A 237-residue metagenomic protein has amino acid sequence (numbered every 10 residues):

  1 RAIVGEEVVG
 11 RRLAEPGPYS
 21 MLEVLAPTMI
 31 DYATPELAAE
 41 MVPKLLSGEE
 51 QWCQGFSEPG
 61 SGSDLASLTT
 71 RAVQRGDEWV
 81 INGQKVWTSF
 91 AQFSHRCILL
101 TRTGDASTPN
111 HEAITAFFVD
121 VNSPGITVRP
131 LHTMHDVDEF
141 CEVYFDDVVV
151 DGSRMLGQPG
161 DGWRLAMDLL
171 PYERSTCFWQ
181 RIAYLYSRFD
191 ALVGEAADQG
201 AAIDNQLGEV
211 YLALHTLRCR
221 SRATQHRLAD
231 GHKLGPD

Functional and structural regions predicted by a protein language model:
R1-G48, F90-R96, L228, H232 (+1 more regions): Internal helix-loop-helix
V4-V9, T101-R102, V119-S123, D147-V150: Short Ser/Thr-interspersed hydrophobic loop/turn segments at strand-loop and sheet-helix junctions that line or gate
Y19, G60-S63, W87-F90, S107-T108 (+1 more regions): Short Gly/Pro-enriched turn/cap motifs at secondary-structure boundaries
T34, F117, F145: Residue-level signal for inorganic ion chemistry
G48-F56, L99-L100: A short, Trp-centered hydrophobic/proline-enriched beta-strand micro-motif
T70-V73: A structural signal for short hydrophobic beta-strand segments in well-ordered beta-sheet cores
E78, N82-R129: A short core secondary-structure module
I126-R220: Glycine-rich beta->alpha junctions and the first turn(s) of the following alpha-helix
